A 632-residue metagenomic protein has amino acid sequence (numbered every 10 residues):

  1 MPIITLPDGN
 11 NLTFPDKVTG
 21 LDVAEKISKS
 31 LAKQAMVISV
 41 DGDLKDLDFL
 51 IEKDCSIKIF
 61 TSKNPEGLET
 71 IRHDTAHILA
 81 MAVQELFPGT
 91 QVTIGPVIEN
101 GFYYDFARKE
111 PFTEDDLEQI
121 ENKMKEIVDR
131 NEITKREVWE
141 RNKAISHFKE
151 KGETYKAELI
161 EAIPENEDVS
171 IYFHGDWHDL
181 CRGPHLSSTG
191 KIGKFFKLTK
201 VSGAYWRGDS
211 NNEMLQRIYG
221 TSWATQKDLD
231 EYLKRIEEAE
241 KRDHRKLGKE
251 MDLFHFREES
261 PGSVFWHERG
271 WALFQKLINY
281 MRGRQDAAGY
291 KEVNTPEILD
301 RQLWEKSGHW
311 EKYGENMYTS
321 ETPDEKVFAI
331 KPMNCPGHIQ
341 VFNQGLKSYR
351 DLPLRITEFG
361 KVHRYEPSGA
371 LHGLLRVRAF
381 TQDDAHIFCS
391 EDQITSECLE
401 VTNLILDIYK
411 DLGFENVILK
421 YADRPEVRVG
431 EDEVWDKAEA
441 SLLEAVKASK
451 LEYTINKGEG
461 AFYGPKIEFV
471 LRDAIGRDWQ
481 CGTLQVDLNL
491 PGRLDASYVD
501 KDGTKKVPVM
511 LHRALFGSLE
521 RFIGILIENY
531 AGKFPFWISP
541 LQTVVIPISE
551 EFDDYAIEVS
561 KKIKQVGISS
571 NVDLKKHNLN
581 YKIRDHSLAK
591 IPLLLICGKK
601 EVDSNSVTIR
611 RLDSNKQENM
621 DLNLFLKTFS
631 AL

Functional and structural regions predicted by a protein language model:
M1-T93, V97-L632: NTP/phosphate- and nucleic-acid-binding module
